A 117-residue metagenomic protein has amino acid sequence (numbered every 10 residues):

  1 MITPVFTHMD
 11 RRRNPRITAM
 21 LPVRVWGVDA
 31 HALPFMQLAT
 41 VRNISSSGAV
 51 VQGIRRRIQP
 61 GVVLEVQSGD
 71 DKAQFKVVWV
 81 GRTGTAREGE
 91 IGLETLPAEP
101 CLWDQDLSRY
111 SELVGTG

Functional and structural regions predicted by a protein language model:
M1-G117: Structured alpha-helical
